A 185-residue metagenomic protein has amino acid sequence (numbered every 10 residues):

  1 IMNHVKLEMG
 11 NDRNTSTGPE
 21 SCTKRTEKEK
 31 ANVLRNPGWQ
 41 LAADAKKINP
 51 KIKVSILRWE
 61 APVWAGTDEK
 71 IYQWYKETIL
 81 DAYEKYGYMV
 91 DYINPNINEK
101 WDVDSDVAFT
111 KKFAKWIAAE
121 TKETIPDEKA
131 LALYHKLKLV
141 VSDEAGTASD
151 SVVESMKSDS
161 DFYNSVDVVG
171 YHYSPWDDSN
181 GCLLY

Functional and structural regions predicted by a protein language model:
I1-P95, D104-V107, K111, K115: N-terminal catalytic cores of secreted or lumenal carbohydrate-active enzymes
K70-Y92, E99-Y185: Active-site neighborhood of glycoside hydrolase catalytic domains
